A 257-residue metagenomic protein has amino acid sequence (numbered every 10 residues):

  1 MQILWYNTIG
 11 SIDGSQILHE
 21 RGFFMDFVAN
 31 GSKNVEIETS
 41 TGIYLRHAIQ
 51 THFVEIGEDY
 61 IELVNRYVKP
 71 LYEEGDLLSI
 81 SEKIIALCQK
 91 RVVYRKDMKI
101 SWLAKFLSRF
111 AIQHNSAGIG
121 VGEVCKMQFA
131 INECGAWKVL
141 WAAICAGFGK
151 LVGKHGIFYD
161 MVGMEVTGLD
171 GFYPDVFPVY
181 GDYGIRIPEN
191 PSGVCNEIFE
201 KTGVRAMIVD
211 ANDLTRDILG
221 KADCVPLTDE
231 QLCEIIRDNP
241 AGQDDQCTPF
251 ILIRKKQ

Functional and structural regions predicted by a protein language model:
Q2-I17: Short, positively charged and aromatic/hydrophobic N-terminal segments
G22-Q257: N-terminal and secondary-structure boundary signal
